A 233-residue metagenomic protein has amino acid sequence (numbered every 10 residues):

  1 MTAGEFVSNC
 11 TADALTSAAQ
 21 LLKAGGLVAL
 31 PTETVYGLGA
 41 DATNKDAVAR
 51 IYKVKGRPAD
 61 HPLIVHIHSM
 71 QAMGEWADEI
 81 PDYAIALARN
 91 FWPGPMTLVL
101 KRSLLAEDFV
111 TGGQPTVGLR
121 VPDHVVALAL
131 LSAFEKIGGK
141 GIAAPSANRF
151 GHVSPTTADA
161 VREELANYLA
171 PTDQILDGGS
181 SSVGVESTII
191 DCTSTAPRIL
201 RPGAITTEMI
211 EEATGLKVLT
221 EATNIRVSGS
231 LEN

Functional and structural regions predicted by a protein language model:
M1-N233: Active-site-adjacent structural elements in enzyme catalytic cores
